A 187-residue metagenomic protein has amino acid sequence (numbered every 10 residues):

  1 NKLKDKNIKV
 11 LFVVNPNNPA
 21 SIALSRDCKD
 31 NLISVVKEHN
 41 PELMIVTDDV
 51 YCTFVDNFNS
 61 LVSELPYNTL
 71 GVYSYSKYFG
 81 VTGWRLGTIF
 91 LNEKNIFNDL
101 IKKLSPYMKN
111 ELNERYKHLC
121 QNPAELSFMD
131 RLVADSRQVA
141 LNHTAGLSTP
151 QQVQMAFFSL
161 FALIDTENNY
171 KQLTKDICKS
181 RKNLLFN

Functional and structural regions predicted by a protein language model:
N1-N57: Active-site phosphate-binding strand-loop segment of PLP-dependent enzymes
K2-K6, I33-L43, K94-K103, M129-D130 (+1 more regions): Alpha-helix termini
K2-K6, I33-V35, N113, C120-A124 (+1 more regions): Short amphipathic alpha-helices and their capping/turn segments at secondary-structure boundaries
A20-D27, D99-L104, N168-L173: Short, flexible/disordered intra-domain loops and linkers
I22-S25, V55-N59, T82-W84, K182-F186: A short acidic (Asp/Glu
C28-L32, L61, G71, L185: A general structural detector for well-ordered alpha-helical segments in enzyme core domains, enriched
V62-A124: Active-site PLP attachment segment
P123-N187: Conserved PLP-dependent catalytic core of the aminotransferase class-I/II
